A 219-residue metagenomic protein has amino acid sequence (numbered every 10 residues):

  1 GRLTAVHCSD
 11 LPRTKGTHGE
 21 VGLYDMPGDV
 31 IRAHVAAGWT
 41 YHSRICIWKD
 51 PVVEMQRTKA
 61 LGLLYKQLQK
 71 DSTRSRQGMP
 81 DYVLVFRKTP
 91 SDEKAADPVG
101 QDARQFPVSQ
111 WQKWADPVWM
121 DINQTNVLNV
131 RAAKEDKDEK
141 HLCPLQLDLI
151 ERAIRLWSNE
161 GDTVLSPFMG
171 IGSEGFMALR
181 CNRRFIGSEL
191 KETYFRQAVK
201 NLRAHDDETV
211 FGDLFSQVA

Functional and structural regions predicted by a protein language model:
G1-Q197, N201-A204, A219: Core catalytic lobe of class I
A204-F211: Generic C-terminal helix-cap and adjacent flexible tail
F211-A219: Acidic, low-complexity intrinsically disordered tails
